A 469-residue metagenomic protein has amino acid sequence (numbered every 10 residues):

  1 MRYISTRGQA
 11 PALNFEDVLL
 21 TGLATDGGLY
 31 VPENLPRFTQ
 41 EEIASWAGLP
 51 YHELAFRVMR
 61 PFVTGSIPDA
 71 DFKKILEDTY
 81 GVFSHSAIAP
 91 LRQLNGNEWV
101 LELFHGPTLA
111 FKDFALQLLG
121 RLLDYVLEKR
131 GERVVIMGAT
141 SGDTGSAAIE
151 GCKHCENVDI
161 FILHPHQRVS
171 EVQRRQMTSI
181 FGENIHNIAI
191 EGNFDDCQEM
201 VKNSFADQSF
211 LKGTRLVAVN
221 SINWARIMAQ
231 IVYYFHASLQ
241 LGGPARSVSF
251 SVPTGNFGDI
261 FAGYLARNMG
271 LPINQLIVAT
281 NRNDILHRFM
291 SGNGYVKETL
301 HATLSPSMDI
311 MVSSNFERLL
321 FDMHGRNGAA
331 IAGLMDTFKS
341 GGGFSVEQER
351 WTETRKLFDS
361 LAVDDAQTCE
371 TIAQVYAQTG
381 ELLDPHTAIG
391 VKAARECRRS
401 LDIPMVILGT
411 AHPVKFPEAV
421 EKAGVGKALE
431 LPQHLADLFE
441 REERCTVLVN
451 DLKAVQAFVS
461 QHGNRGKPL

Functional and structural regions predicted by a protein language model:
M1-L469: PLP-dependent amino-acid enzyme catalytic core
